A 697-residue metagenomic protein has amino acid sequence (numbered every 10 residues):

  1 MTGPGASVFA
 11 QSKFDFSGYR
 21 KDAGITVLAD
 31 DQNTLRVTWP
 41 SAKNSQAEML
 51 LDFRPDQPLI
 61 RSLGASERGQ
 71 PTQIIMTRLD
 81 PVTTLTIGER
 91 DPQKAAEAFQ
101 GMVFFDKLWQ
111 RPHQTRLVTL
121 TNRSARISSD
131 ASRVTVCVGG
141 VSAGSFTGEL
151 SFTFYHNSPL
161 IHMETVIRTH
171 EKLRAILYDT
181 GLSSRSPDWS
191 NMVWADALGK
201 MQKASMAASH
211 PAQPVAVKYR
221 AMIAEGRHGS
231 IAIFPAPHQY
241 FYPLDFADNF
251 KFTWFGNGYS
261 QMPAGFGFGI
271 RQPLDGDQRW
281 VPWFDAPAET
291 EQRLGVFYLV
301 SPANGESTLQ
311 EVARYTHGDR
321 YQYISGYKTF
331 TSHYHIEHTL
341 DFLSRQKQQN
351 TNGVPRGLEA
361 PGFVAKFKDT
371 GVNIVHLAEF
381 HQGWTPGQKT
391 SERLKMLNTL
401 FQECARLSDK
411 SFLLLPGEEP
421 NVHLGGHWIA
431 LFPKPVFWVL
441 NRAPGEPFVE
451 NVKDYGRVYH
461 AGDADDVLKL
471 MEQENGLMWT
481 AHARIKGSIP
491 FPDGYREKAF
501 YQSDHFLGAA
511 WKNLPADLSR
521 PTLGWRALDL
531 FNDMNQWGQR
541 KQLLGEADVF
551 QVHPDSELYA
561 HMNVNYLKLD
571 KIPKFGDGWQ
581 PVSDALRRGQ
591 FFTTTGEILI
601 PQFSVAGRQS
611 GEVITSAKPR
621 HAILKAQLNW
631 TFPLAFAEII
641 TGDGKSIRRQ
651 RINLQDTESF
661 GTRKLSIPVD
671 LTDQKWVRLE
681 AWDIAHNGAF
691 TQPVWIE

Functional and structural regions predicted by a protein language model:
G5-S12: Boundary at the C-terminal end of the N-terminal hydrophobic targeting segment
S12-A23, V27-D30, W39-Q46, D52-A288: Beta-strand/loop-rich accessory regions of lumenal/periplasmic or secreted enzymes, predominantly carbohydrate-active
L35, V134, I161, R620-L624: Structural beta-strand segments of beta-rich domains
A42, L63, R68-V118, A125 (+6 more regions): C-terminal functional module detector
N191-D196, P435-V449, R496-L514, Y566-G576: Acidic, His- and aromatic-enriched active-site or binding-groove loops in soluble protein domains that engage sugars
S230-I231, Y240-G357, P361, D409-F412: Conserved structural scaffold segments of CAZyme catalytic domains across common CAZy folds
S325-N475, A481, S488-F491, L514 (+3 more regions): A metal-dependent hydrolase metal-coordination microenvironment
K453-L558, W630-R648, I667-K675: Domain-core and long-helix interface of multi-subunit machines
